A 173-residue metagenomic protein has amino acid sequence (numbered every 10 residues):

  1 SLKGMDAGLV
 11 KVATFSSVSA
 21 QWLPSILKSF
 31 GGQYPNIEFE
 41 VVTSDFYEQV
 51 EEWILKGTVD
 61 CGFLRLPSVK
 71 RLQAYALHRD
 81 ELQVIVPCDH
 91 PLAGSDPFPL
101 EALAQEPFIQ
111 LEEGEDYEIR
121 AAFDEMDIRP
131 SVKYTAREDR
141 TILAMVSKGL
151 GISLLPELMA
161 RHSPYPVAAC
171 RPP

Functional and structural regions predicted by a protein language model:
S1-K3: Alpha-helical linker/hinge and terminal dimerization helices associated with HTH transcriptional regulators
A7-V69, A136: Central regulatory/effector-binding core of bacterial HTH transcription factors
L9-A13, G62, I85, I109 (+1 more regions): Short, well-ordered beta-strand segments
Y47-T58, E125-M126, D139-L150: Short helices/loops that flank or line small-molecule/ion binding pockets
L66-P67, C88, E113-G114, P156-M159: Short secondary-structure boundary segments
K70-A76, D80-E81, S95, R140-P173: Beta-alpha-beta core module
D89-P99: Short helix-loop capping/hinge motifs at secondary-structure junctions, enriched in acidic/polar residues
L92, E106-D127: Secondary-structure junction motif
